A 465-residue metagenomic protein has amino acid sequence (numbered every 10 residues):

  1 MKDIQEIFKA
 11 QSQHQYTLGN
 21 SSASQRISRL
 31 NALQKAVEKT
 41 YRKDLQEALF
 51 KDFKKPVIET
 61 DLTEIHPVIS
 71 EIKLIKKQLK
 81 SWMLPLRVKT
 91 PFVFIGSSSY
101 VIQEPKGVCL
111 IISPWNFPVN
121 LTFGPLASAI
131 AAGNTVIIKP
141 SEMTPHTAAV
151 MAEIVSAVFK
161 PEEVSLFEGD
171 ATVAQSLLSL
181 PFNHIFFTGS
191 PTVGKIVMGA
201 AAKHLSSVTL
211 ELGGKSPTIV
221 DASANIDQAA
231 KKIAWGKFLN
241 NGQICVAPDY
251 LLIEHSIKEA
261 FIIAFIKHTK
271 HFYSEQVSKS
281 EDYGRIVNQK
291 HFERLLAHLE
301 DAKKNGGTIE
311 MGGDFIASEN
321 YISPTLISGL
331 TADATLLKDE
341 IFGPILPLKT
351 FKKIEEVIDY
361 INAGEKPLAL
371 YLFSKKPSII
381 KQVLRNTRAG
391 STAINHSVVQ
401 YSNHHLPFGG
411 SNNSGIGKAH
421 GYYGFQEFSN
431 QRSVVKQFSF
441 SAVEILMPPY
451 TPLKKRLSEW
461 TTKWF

Functional and structural regions predicted by a protein language model:
M1-Y100: N-terminal Rossmann-like NAD(P)+-binding subdomain of aldehyde/semialdehyde dehydrogenases
I4, A23, R42, I226 (+4 more regions): Residues at or immediately preceding the N-termini of alpha-helices
Q13-G19, I111, T218-V220, Y250-H255 (+4 more regions): Short, well-ordered beta-strand elements within core beta-sheets of diverse protein domains
Q15, Q34-V37, Y41, F53 (+15 more regions): Structural signal for hydrophobic packing residues in well-ordered secondary-structure cores of soluble enzyme domains
S21-S22, D314, Y321-F465: Conserved C-terminal structural/oligomerization subdomain of aldehyde/semialdehyde dehydrogenase
R26, I72, G133, V164 (+7 more regions): Residue-level signal for inorganic ion chemistry
F92-Q228, F351: Rossmann-like NAD(P) dinucleotide-binding subdomain of oxidoreductase/dehydrogenase enzymes
T192-T331, I394, K455-R456, T462-W464: ALDH superfamily catalytic-core signature
